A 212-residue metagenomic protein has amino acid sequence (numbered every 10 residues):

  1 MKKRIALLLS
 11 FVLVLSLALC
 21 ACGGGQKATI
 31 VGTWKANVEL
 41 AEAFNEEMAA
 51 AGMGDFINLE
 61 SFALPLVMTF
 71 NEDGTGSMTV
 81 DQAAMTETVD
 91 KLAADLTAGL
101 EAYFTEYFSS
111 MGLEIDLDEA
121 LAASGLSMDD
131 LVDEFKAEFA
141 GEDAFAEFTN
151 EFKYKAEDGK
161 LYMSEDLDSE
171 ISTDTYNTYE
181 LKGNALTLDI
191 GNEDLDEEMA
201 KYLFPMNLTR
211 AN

Functional and structural regions predicted by a protein language model:
M1-L8: Positively charged n-region of N-terminal signal peptides that target proteins for export
A18-A21: C-terminal motif of bacterial Sec signal peptides marking the signal peptidase cleavage site
G24-N212: Subset-of-secretome marker
